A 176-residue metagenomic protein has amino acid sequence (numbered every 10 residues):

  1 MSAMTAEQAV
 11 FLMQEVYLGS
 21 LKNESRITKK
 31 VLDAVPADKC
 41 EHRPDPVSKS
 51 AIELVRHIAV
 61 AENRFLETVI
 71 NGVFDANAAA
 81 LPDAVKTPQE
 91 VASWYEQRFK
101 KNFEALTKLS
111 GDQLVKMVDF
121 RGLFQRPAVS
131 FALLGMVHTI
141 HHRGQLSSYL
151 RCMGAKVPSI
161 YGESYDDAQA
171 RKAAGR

Functional and structural regions predicted by a protein language model:
S2-T5, L18-L32, K39-A80, D119-R176: Short, contiguous alpha-helical
F11-L18, T87-A92, L133-M136: Active-site rim elements
K29, D33-P36, F103, T107: Amphipathic, well-packed alpha-helical segments that form the structural scaffold of globular domains
E67-T68, G72-L109: Helix-adjacent hinge/juxtasegments
T107-G122: Acidic catalytic patch
